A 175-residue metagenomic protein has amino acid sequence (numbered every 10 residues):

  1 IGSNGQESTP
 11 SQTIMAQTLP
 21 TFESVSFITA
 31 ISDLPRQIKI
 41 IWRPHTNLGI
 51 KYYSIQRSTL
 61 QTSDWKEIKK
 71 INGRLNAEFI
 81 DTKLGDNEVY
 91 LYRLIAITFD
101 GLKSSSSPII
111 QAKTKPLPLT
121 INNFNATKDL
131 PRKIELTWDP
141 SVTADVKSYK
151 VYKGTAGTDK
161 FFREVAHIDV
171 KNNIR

Functional and structural regions predicted by a protein language model:
I1, A16, W42, I55 (+6 more regions): An aromatic-rich alpha-helical recognition segment common to small helix-rich domains
I1-E7, I80-K103: Beta-strand-rich modules
P10-A16, S106-A112: Terminal edge beta-strands and adjacent linker/stalk segments of extracellular immunoglobulin-superfamily beta-sandwich
Q17-V25, L34-P35, K113-I121, L130-P131: Extracellular interdomain linker/stem segments of modular secreted and single-pass surface proteins
I28, I40-I41, F79, F124 (+1 more regions): Hydrophobic beta-strand residues of extracellular immunoglobulin-like
I31-P35, L48, N72-R74, K83-N87 (+3 more regions): Surface-exposed coil/turn segments at beta-strand junctions on protein surfaces, enriched
R36-G49, R132-V146: Conserved aromatic anchor
Y52-N87, Y149-R175: Recognizes extended acidic, P/S/T-rich segments that occur within or adjacent to Ig-like beta-sandwich modules
